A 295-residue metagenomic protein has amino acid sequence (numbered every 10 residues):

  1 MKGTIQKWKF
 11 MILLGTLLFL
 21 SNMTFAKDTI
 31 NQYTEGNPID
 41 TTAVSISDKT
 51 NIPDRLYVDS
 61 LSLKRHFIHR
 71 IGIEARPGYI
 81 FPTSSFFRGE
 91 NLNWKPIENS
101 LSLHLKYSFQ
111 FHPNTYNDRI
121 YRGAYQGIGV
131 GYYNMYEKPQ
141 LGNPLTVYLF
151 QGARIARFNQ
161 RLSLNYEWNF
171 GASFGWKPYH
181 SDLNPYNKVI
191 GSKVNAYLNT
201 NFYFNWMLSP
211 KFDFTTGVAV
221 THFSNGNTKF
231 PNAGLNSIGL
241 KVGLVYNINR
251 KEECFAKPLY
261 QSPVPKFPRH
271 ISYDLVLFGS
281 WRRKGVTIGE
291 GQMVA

Functional and structural regions predicted by a protein language model:
F10, F67, I97-L103, L141-V147 (+6 more regions): Residues that define the transmembrane beta-barrel architecture of outer-membrane proteins
K27-Q110, V245, N249, C254-V294: Short glycine/proline- and aromatic-enriched beta-strand/turn motifs that initiate or cap beta-hairpins
R65-I71, I120-Q126, Q160-Y166, P210-F214 (+2 more regions): Outer-envelope beta-barrel architecture signal
I71-A75, L105, Q126-I128, Y166-F170 (+3 more regions): Membrane-embedded beta-strand positions of outer-membrane beta-barrel proteins
A75-F81, F109-F111, V130-Y136, F170-P178 (+3 more regions): Transmembrane beta-strands of outer-membrane beta-barrel pores
F81, N114-Y116, R161, W206-F214 (+1 more regions): Repeated loop/turn-to-beta-strand initiation elements of outer-membrane beta-barrel proteins
G89-N93, M135-K138, N184-I190, N225-N232 (+1 more regions): Extracellular loop and loop/strand-boundary signature of outer-membrane beta-barrel proteins
T146-L235: Outer-membrane beta-barrel transmembrane domain signature
